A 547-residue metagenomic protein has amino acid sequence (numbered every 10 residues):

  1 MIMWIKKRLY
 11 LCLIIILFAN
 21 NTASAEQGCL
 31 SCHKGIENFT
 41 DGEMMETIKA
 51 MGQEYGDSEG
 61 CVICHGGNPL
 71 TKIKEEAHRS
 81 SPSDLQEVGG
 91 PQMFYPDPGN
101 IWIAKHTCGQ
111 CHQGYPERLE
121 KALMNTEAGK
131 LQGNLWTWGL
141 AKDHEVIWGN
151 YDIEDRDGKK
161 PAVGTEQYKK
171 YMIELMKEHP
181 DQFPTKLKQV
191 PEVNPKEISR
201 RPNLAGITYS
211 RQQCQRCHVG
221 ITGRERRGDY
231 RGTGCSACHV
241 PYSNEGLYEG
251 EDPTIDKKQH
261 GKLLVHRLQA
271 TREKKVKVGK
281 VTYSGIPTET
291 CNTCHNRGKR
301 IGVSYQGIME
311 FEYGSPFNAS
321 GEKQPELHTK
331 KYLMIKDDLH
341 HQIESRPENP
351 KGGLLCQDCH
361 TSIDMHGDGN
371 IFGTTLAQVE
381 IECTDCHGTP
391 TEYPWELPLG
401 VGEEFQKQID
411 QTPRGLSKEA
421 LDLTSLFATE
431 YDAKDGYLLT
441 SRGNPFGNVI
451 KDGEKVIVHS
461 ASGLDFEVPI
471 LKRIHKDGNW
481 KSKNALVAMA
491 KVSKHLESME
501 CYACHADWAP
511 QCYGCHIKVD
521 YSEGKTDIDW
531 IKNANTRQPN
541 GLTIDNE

Functional and structural regions predicted by a protein language model:
M1-K7: N-terminal secretory signal peptides that target proteins for export/translocation
Y10-N20: Bacterial N-terminal signal peptides
S24-M44, Q53-D57, E120: Mature N-terminal segment immediately following signal peptide/propeptide cleavage in secreted/periplasmic
E37-N38, P69-L70, Q113-R118, P510-Q511: Primarily extracytoplasmic ectodomains and periplasmic/lumenal surface modules that are beta-strand-rich
M51-G66, E75-G89: Active-site-surrounding "flap" and adjacent substrate/cofactor-binding loops of secreted or lumenal enzymes, prototyped
T71-I73, R118-K121, Y521-E523: Iron-sulfur (Fe-S) cluster-binding segments and ferredoxin-like electron-carrier domains, especially [2Fe-2S]
S81-D84, Y95-I381, D385-S498, R537-E547: Extended surface/linker regions that mediate inter-domain or inter-protein docking in multi-component redox
C501-N535, P539-N546: Long, well-ordered mid-to-C-terminal structural blocks that present hydrophobic/aromatic surfaces
